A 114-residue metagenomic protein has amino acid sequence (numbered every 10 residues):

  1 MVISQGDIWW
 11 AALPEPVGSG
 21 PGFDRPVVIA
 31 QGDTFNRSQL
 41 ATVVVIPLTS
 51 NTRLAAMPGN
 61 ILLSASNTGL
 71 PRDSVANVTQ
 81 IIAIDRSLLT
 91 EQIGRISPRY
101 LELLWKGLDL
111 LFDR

Functional and structural regions predicted by a protein language model:
M1-R114: Conserved functional hotspots at enzyme active or ligand-binding sites that engage polyanionic ligands
